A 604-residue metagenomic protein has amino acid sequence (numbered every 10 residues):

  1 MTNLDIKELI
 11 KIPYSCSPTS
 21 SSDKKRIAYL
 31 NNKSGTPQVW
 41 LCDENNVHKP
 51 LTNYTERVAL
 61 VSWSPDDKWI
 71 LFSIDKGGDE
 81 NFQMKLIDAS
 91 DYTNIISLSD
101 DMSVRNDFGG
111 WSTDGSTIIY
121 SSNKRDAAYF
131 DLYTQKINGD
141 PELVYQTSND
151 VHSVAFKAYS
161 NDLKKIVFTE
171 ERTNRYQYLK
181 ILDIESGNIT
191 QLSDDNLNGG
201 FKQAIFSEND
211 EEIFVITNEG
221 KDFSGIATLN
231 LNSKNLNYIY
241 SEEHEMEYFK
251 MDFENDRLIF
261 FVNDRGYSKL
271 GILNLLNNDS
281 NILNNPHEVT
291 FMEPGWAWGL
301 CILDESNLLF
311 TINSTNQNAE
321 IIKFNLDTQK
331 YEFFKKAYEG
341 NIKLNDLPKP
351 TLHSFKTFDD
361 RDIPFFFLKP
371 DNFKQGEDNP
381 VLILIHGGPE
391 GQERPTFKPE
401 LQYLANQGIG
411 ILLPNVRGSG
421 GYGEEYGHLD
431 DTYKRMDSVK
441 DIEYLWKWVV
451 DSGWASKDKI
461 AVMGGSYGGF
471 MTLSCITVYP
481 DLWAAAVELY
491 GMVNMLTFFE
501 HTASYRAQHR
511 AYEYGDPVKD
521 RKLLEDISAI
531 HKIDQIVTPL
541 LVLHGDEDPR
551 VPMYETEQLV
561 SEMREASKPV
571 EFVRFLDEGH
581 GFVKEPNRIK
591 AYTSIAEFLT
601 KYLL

Functional and structural regions predicted by a protein language model:
M1-S15, L41-A59, G77, L86-R105 (+8 more regions): Multi-bladed beta-propeller domains
D5-W40: Beta-strand-rich domains and repeat architectures in extracellular enzymes and scaffolds, especially beta-propellers
P18-R26, V61-W69, G109-T117, K157-K165 (+3 more regions): Blade-terminus and WD-like Trp-Asp/Gly-His loop motifs, strongest in beta-propeller folds
I27-S34, D43, L51, L71-G78 (+11 more regions): Beta-strand C-termini and the immediately following turn/loop, strongest in propeller blades
T36-Q38, N81-Q83, Y129-D131, Y176-Y178 (+3 more regions): A detector of repeated loop/turn-to-beta-strand junctions in beta-rich toroidal repeat architectures
L303, N307-D327, V493: Structured, non-catalytic alpha/beta "coupling" segments that mediate domain-domain communication and provide generic
K335-D458, G465-S466, F498-Q508: Cap/lid segment of the alpha/beta-hydrolase catalytic domain
V416-L604: Active-site-proximal cap/loop segments of hydrolase catalytic domains
